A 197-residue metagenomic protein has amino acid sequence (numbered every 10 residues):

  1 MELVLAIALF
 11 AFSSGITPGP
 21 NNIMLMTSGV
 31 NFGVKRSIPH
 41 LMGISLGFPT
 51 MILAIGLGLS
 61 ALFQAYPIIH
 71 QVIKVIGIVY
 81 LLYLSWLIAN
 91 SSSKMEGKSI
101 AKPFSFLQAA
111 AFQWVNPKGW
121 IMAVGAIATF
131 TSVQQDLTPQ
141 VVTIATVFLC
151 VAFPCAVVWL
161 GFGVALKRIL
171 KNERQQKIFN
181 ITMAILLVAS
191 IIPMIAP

Functional and structural regions predicted by a protein language model:
E2-Q71, M122-I144: Juxtamembrane transmembrane-helix termini in multi-pass membrane transport proteins
F12, I16, P49-T50, W86 (+3 more regions): Hydrophobic/aromatic residues within the transmembrane alpha-helices of Major Facilitator Superfamily
I52-L57, V115-A126, I185-P197: Hydrophobic alpha-helical transmembrane segments in multi-pass integral membrane proteins
Q64-S93, A152-W159, R168-P197: Selective transmembrane alpha-helices of multi-pass membrane proteins
N90-S105: Flexible cytoplasmic inter-helical loops of multi-pass small-molecule transporters
V141-G163: Hydrophobic alpha-helical transmembrane segments of multi-pass membrane transport proteins, especially secondary
